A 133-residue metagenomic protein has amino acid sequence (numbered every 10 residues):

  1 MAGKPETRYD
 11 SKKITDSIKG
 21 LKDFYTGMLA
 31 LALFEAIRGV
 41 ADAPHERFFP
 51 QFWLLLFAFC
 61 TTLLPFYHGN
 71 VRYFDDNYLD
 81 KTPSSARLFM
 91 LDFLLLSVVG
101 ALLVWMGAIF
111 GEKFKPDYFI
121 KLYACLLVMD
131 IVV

Functional and structural regions predicted by a protein language model:
M1-G69: N-terminal topogenic module of multi-pass integral membrane proteins
I14-I18, P83-S84, K113-D117: Juxtamembrane/transmembrane-helix boundary motifs in multi-pass membrane proteins
I18-L21, W53-F57, R87, L91 (+1 more regions): Physicochemical signature of membrane-embedded alpha-helices that form the seven-helix bundle of GPCRs, emphasizing
A41-H45, F74-N77, F110-G111: Membrane-interfacial segments
Y67-S84: Membrane-helix interface/capping segments
L79-L95: Juxtamembrane helix-capping/reentrant segments at transmembrane boundaries
L91-V133: Membrane-proximal helix-loop-helix units in multi-pass membrane proteins
